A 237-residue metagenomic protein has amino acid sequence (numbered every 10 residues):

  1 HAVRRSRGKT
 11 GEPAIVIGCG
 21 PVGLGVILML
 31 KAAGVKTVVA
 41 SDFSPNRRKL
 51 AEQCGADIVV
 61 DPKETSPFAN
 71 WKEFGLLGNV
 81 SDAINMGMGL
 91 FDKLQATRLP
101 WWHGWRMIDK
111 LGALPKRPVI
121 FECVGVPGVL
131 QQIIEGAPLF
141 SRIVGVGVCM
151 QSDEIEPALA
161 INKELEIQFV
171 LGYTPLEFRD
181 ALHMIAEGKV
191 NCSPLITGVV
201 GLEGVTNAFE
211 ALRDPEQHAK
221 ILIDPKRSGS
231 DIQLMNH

Functional and structural regions predicted by a protein language model:
H1-K36: Short internal alpha-helix immediately C-terminal to a glycine-rich phosphate-binding loop in Rossmann-like
I15, V39, R142-V144, Q168 (+1 more regions): Structural detector of well-ordered beta-strand residues that form the stable sheet scaffold of enzyme domains
V16-C19, K31-G128: Adenosine-nucleotide cofactor-binding segment
I27, R48, L130-I134, P157: Generic hydrophobic/aromatic pocket-lining and core-packing "Φ" positions
F43-S44, C149, Y173, K226: Residues in the short beta-alpha loop(s) of Rossmann-like NAD(P)-binding domains
A83, G87-T97, R106-K110, Q131-E135 (+1 more regions): C-terminal hydrophobic helical "lid"/dimerization subdomain of Rossmann-like NAD(P)H-dependent oxidoreductases
V119-E122, E135-D153, E166-Q168: ADP-ribose/adenylate-binding Rossmann-like module
R142-V144, I155-L195: Rossmann-fold dehydrogenase core element
